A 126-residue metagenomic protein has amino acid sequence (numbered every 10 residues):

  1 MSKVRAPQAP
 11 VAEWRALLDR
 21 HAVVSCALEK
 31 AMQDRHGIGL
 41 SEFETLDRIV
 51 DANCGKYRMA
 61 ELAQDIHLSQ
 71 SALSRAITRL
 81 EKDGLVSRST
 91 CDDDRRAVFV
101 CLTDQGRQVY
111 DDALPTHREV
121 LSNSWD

Functional and structural regions predicted by a protein language model:
M1-H36, D83-L85: N-terminal leader segment of winged-helix/HTH proteins
S2, T78-D126: Charged, amphipathic alpha-helical coiled-coil/dimerization segments
E13, S41-F43, Q105: N-terminal positioning helix adjacent to the helix-turn-helix/winged-helix DNA-binding module
L18-H21, A63, T103: Generic structural concept
C26-S69: N-terminal helix-turn-helix DNA-binding core of bacterial DNA-binding proteins
M59, I77-T78: Short, hydrophobic-biased segments on the C-terminal half of alpha helices that form "recognition helices"
